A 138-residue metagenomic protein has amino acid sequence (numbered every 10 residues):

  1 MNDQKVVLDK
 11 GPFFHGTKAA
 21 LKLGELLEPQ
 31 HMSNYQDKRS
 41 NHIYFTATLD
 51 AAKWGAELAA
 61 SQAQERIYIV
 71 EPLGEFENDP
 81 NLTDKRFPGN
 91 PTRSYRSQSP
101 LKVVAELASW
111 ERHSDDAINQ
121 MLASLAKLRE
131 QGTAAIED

Functional and structural regions predicted by a protein language model:
M1-I43, E57-L58, E65: ADP-ribose/NAD+-binding catalytic cleft of ART/PARP-like enzymes
N2, A56-E57, E106-E111: Short amphipathic beta-strand and strand-loop transition segments with alternating hydrophobic
K18, E25-L26, A63-D138: Active-site and NAD+-binding cores of ADP-ribose-processing enzymes
L49-A63: Short active-site loop/helix that positions an aromatic residue
